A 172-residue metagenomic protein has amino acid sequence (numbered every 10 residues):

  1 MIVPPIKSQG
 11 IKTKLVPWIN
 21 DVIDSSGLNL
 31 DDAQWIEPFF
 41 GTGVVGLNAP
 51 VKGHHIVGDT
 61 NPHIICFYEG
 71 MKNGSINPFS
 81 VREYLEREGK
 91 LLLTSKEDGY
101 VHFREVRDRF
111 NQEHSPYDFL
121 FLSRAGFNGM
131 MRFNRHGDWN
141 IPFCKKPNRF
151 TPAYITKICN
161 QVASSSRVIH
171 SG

Functional and structural regions predicted by a protein language model:
M1-F39, V44-V45: S-adenosyl-L-methionine
A49: Aromatic pocket-lining residues of Rossmann-like dinucleotide-binding sites
K52-I169: Class I S-adenosyl-L-methionine-dependent methyltransferase module
G172: A conserved short coil-to-beta-strand element within the FAD-binding core of flavoproteins
